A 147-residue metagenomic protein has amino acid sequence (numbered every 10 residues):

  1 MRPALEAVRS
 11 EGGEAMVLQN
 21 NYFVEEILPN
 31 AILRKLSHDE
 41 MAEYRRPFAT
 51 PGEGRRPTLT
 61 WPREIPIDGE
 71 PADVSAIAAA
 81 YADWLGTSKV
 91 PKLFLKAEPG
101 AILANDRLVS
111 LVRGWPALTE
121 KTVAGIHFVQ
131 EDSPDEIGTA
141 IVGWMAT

Functional and structural regions predicted by a protein language model:
M1-A4, R107-S110, D135-G138: Short, glycine/charged-enriched secondary-structure capping and boundary segments
M1-V24: Flexible "cap/lid" loop of the alpha/beta hydrolase fold
G12, Y44, F48, T60-W61 (+4 more regions): Tryptophan-centric aromatic hotspots in well-structured domains and transmembrane helices
F23-L36, E43-T50, R63-G69: Helix-loop "lid/cap" segments that line or gate small-molecule binding pockets
L28, A42-R45, L59, G138 (+1 more regions): Non-transmembrane alpha-helical segments in soluble domains of secreted/periplasmic/extracellular proteins
K35, E53-G114, E120-A124: Conserved serine/cysteine hydrolase catalytic core
H38-D39, N105, E131: Alpha-helix N-capping/helix-start residues
W115-T147: Catalytic active-site module of serine/aspartate enzymes centered on a nucleophile-bearing elbow/loop
